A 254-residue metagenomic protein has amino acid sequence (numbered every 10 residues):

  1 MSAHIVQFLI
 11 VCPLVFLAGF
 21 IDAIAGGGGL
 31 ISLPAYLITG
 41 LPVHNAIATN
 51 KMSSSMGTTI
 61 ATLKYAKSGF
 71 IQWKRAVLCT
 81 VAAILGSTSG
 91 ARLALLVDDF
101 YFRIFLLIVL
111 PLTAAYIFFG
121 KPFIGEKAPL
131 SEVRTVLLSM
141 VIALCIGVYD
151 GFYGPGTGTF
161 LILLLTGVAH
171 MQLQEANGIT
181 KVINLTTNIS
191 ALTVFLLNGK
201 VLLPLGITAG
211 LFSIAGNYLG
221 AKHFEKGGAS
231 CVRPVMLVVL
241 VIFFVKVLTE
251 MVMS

Functional and structural regions predicted by a protein language model:
M1-P42, K127-N177: Selected transmembrane alpha-helices and immediately adjacent juxtamembrane segments of polytopic inner-membrane
F8, K51, L106-L110, A114 (+4 more regions): Residues within membrane-spanning alpha-helices of integral membrane proteins, especially the hydrophobic core/packing
C12, F16, F20, K51 (+9 more regions): Residue-level signature of the transmembrane alpha-helical core of multi-pass small-molecule transporters
L41-N50, K74-L78, H170-K181: Membrane-interface alpha-helices at helix entry/exit sites of multi-pass transporters
A48-Y101, N188-V238: Selective hydrophobic functional segments
I60-F70, L107-S131, F244-S254: Transmembrane helix exit motif
C145-P155, A191-G199, F243-S254: Hydrophobic alpha-helical transmembrane segments in multi-pass integral membrane proteins
